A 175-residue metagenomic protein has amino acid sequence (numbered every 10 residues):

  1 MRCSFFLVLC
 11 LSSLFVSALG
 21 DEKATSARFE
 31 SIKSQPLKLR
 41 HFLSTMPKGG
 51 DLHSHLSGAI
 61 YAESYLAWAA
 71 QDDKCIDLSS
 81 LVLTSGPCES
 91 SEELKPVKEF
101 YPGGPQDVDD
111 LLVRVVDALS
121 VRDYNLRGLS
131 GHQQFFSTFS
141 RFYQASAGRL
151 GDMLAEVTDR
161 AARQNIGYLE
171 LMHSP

Functional and structural regions predicted by a protein language model:
M1-S4: Positively charged n-region of N-terminal signal peptides that target proteins for export
F6-L14: Bacterial N-terminal signal peptides
A18-P175: Metal-cofactor-binding active-site regions of metalloenzymes
